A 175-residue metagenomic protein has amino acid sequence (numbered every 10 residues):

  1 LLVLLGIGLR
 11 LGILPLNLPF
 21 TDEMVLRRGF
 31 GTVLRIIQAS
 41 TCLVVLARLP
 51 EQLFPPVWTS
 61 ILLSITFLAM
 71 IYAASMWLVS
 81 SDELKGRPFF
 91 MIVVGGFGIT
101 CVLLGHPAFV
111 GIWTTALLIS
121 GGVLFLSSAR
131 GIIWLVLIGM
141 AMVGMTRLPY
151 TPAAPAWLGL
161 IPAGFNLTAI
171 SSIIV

Functional and structural regions predicted by a protein language model:
L1, V33-T41, T59-L104, T115: Internal transmembrane alpha-helices of multipass membrane proteins
L2-S60, P88, L158: Short helix-boundary/re-entrant hairpin motifs in multi-pass inner-membrane proteins
I7-L16, V45, M76-D82, P88 (+1 more regions): Specific lipid-exposed transmembrane alpha-helices and their immediate membrane-water interface residues in multi-pass
V33-I36, P50, T59-L63, G121-I133: Transmembrane helix-loop-helix hairpins at the membrane interface of multi-pass integral membrane proteins
L53-F54, T66-F67, G139: A short alpha-helix capping/helix-coil boundary motif
P55-L62, F165-A169: Juxtamembrane helix-entry segments on the extracytoplasmic side of multipass membrane proteins
